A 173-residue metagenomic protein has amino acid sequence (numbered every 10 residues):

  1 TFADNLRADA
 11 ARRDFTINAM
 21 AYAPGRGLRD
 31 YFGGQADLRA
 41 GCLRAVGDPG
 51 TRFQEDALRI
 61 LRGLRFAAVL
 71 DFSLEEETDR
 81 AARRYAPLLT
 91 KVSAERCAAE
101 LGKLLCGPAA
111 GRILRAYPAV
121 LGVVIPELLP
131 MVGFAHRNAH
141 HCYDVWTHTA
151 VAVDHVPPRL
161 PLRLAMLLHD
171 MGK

Functional and structural regions predicted by a protein language model:
T1-K173: Catalytic cores of the polymerase beta-like nucleotidyltransferase superfamily and closely associated nucleotide
